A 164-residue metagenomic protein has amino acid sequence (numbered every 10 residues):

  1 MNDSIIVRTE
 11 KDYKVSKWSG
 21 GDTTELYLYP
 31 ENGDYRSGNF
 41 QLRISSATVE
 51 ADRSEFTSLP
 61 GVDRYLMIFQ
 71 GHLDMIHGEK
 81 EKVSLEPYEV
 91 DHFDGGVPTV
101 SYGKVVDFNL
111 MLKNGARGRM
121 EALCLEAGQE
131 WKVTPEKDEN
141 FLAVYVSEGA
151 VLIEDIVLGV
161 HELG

Functional and structural regions predicted by a protein language model:
M1-D3: Surface/interface-facing alpha-helical segments and adjacent flexible terminal/loop regions used for partner/assembly
I5-K11, L26-D34, Q41-L59, V83-G96 (+1 more regions): Conserved short histidine dyad/triad with adjacent acidic residue
S16-K17: C-terminal interaction modules
D22, F40-S45, R64, F69 (+2 more regions): A generic structural signal for short beta-strands and their flanking turns/coil linkers
E31, G61-G78, P135-E154: Glycine- and acidic-residue-biased ligand/ion/polar-headgroup-sensing regions
Q70, P87, G159-V160: Short, flexible surface segments
D74-V106: Helix-adjacent hinge/juxtasegments
P98-G164: Conserved, well-structured core segments that form or line functional sites
